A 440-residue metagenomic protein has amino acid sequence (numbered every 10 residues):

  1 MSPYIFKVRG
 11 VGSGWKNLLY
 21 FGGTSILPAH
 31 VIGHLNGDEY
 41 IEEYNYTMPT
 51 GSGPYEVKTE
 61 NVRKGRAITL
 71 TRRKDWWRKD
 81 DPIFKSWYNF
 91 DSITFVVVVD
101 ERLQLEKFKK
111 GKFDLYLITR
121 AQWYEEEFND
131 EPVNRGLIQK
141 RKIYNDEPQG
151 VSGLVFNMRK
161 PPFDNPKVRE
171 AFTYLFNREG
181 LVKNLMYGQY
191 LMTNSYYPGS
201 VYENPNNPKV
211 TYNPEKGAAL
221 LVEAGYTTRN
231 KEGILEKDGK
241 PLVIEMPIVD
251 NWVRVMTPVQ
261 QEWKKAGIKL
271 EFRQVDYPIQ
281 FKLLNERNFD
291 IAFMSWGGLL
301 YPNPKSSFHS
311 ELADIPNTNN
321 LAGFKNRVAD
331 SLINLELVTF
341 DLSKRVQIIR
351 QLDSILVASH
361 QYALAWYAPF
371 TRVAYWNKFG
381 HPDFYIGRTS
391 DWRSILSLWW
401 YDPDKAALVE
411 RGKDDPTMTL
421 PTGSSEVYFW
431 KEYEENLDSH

Functional and structural regions predicted by a protein language model:
M1-L35, P54-E56, N61: Surface-exposed binding/hinge segments that line and control ligand-binding clefts or catalytic entry sites
F6-V8, G53-K58, R66-T69, F90-V97 (+2 more regions): Short, well-ordered beta-strand elements
E43-Y46, W76-N129, Q260, G267-Y277: Ligand-site clamp/hinge motif
M48-F84, Q104, K183, P214-L220 (+1 more regions): Bilobed "Venus flytrap"/periplasmic-binding protein-like clamshell domains and structurally analogous long
G51, S86-D91, P166, P214-E245: Immediate post-signal peptide segment of exported/extracytoplasmic ligand-binding proteins
K58-T71, V96-K160, A171, E179 (+2 more regions): Extracellular/periplasmic solute-recognition and catalytic clefts
N61, G65-I68, S152, A171-K209 (+3 more regions): Detector for C-terminal structural segments
R63, W76-R78, K160-V168, T227 (+1 more regions): Short helix-loop capping/hinge motifs at secondary-structure junctions, enriched in acidic/polar residues
